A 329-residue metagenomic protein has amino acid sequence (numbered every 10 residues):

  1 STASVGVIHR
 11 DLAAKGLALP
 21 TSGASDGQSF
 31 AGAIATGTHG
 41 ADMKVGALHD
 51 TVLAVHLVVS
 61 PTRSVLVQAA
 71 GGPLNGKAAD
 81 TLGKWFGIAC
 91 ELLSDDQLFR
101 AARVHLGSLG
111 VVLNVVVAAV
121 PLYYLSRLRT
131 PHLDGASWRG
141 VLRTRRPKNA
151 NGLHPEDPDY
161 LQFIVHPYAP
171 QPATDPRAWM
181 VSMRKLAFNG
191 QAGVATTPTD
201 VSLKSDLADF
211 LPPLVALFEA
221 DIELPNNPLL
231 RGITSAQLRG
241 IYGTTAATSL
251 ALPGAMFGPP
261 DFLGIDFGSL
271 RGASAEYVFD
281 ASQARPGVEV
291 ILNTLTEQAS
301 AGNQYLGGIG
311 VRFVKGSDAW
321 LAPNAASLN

Functional and structural regions predicted by a protein language model:
S1-N329: Noncatalytic alpha-helical scaffold of FAD-dependent oxidoreductases
